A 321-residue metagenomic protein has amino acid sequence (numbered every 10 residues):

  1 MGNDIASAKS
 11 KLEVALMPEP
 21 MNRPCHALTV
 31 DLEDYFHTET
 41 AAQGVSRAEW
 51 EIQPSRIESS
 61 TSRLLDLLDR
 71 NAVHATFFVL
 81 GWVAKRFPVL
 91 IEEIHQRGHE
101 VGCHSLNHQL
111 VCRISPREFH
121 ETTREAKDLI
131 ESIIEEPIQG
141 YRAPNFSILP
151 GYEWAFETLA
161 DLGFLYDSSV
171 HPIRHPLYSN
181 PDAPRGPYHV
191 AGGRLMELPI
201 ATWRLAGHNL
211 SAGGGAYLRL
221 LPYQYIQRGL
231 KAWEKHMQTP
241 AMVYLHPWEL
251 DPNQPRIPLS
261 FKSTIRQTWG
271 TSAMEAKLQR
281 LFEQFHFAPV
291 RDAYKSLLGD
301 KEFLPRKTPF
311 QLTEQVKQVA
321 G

Functional and structural regions predicted by a protein language model:
D4-A8, L12-G140, N145-A206, Y225-G321: Catalytic alpha-helical scaffold of carbohydrate-active enzymes acting on polysaccharides/glycoconjugates
L210-L220: Surface-exposed cleft-lining segments at the edges of enzyme active sites
